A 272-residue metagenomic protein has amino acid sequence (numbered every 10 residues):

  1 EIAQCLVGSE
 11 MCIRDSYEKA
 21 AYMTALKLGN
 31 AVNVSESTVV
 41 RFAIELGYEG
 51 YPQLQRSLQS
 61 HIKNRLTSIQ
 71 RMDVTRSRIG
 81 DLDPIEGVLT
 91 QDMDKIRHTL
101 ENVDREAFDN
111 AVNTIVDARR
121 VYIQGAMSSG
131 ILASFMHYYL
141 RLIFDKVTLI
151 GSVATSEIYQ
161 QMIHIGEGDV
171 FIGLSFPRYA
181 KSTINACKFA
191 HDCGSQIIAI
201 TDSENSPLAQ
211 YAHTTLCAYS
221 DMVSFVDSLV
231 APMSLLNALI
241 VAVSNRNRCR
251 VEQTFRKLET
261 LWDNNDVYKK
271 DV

Functional and structural regions predicted by a protein language model:
E1-I2, E18, N110-V112, Y159-I163 (+1 more regions): Short, flexible, glycine/charge-rich loop motifs used to bind or transfer phosphoryl groups or to couple energy/partner
E1-S9: Single conserved hydrophobic/aromatic residue that forms the stacking wall/gate of nucleotide- or nucleobase-binding
C12: Beta-strand-loop-alpha-helix segment that lines the small-molecule cofactor/substrate pocket of alpha/beta enzymes
Y17-Y22, L26, N30-N33, T38-E106: HTH-adjacent hinge/linker in prokaryotic transcriptional regulators
E106-A118: Glycine-rich phosphate/diphosphate-binding loops that line cofactor/substrate pockets in enzymes
V116-S234, A238-N247: Glycine-rich phosphate-binding loops that contact phosphosugars or nucleotide phosphates
C249-V272: A short, charged, Gly/Pro-tolerant segment at domain boundaries
